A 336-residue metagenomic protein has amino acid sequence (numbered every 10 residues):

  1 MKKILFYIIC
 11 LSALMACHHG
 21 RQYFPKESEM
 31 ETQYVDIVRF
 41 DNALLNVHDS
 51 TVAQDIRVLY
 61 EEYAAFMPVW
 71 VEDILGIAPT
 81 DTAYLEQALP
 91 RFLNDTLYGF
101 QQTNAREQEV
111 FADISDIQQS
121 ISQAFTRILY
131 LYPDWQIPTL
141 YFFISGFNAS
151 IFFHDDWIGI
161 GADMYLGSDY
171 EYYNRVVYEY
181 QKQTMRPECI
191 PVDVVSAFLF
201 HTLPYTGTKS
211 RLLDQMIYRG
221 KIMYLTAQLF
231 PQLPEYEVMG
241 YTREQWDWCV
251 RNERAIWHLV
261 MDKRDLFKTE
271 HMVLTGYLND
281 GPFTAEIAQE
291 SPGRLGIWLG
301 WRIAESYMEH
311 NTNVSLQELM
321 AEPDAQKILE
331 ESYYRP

Functional and structural regions predicted by a protein language model:
K2-C10: Sec-dependent signal peptide recognition, specifically the positively charged N-region followed immediately by
A13-A16: C-terminal motif of bacterial Sec signal peptides marking the signal peptidase cleavage site
H18-P90: N-terminal mature-domain "stem" immediately C-terminal to a signal peptide or N-terminal signal-anchor/transmembrane
Y34-I37, D41, S122-F125, R219-I222 (+4 more regions): Extracytoplasmic/secreted envelope proteins and their assembly/folding machinery, especially bacterial periplasmic
L45, L75, T126-P133, T226-P234 (+2 more regions): Sec-exported extracytoplasmic/periplasmic mature domains
A88-W246: Acidic/His-rich structured neighborhood in mature extracellular/periplasmic domains
M223-F283: Acidic/His/Gly-enriched intrinsically disordered linker/tail segments that often contain short helix/coil "MoRF-like"
F267-P336: C-terminal soluble interaction/assembly domains
